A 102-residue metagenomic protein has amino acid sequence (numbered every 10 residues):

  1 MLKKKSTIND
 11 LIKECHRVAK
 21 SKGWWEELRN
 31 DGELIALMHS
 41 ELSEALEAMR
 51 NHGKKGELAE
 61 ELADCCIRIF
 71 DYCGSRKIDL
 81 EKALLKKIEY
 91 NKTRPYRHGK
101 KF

Functional and structural regions predicted by a protein language model:
M1-F102: Flexible "arm" and connector segments at domain edges
